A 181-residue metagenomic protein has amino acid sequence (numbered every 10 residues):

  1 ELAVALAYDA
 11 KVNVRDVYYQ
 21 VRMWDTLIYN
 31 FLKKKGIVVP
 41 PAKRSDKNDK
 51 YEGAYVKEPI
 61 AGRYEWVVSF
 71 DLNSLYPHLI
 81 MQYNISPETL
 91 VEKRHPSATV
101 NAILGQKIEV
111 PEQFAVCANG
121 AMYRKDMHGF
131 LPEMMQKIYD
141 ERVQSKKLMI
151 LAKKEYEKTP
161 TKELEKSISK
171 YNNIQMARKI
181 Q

Functional and structural regions predicted by a protein language model:
E1-P87, E157, E163-Q181: Common nucleic-acid-contacting/processivity interface regions adjacent to the catalytic cores of nucleic-acid enzymes
L72-Q181: Helical catalytic core of nucleic-acid polymerases
